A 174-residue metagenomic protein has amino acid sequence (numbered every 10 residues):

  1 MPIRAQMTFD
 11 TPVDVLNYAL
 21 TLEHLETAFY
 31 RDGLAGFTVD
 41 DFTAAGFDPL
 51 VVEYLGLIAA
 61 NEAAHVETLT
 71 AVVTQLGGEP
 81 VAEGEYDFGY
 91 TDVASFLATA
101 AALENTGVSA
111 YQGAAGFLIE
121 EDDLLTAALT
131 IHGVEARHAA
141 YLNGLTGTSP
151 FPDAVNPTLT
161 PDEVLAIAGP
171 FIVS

Functional and structural regions predicted by a protein language model:
P2-S174: All-alpha RGS (Regulator of G-protein Signaling) helical domain and cognate RGS-like helical scaffolds
